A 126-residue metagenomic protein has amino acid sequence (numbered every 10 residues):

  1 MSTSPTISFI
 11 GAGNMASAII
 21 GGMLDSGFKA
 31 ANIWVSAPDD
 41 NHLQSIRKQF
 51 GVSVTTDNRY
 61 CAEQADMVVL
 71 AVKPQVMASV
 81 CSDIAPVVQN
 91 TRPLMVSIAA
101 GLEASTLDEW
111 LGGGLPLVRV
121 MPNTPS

Functional and structural regions predicted by a protein language model:
M1-T56, Y60-E63: NAD(P)+-binding Rossmann beta1-loop-alpha1 motif at the extreme N-terminus of oxidoreductases
F50, N58-L70, P74-S126: Rossmann-like NAD(P)(H) cofactor-binding subdomain of soluble oxidoreductases
